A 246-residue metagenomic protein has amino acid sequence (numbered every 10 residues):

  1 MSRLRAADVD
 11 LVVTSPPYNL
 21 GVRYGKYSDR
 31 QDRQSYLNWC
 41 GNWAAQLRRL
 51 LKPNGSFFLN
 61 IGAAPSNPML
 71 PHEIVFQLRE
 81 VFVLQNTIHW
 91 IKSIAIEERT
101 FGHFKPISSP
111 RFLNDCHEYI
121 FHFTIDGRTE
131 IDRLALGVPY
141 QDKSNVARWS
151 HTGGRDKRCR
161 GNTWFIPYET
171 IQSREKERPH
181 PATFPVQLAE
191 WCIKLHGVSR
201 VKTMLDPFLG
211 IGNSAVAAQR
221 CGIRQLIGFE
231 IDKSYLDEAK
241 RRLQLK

Functional and structural regions predicted by a protein language model:
M1-E238: Core catalytic lobe of class I
L236, K240-K246: C-terminal helical cap(s) of enzyme catalytic domains, especially alpha/beta-barrels
